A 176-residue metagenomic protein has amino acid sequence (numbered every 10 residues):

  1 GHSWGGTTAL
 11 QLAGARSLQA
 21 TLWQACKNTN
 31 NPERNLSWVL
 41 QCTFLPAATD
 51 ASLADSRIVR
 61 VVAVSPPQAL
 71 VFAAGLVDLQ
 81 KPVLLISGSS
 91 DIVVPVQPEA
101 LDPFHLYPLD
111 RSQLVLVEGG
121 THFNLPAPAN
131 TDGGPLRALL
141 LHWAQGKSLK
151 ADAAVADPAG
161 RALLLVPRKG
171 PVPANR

Functional and structural regions predicted by a protein language model:
G1-G75: Primarily recognizes the serine-hydrolase "nucleophile elbow" in alpha/beta-hydrolase and SGNH/GDSL folds
W4, P67-Q68, S89-I92, G119-T121: Acidic beta-to-alpha connecting loop that harbors the catalytic carboxylate
F72-L76, P98-P103: A short acidic, amphipathic alpha-helical/loop segment
G75-Q80, H105-L109: Short, conserved loop/helix-junction motifs that constitute active-site signature segments in enzyme catalytic cores
L79, L85-S87: Short beta-strand/loop motif that positions the catalytic acidic residue of the alpha/beta-hydrolase fold
I92-P98: Conserved alpha/beta-hydrolase "acid-adjacent" motif
Y107-N124: Catalytic histidine neighborhood in serine/cysteine hydrolases with alpha/beta-hydrolase-type architecture
G119-G120, P128-R176: Alpha/beta-hydrolase-fold serine-hydrolase catalytic core, especially in secreted/extracellular enzymes
